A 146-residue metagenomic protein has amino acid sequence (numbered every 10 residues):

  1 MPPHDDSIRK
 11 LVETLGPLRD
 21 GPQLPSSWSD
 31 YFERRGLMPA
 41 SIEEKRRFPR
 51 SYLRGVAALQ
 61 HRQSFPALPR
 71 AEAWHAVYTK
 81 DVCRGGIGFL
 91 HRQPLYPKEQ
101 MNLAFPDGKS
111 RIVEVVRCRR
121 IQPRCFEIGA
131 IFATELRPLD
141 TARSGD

Functional and structural regions predicted by a protein language model:
M1-D146: Structured alpha-helical
